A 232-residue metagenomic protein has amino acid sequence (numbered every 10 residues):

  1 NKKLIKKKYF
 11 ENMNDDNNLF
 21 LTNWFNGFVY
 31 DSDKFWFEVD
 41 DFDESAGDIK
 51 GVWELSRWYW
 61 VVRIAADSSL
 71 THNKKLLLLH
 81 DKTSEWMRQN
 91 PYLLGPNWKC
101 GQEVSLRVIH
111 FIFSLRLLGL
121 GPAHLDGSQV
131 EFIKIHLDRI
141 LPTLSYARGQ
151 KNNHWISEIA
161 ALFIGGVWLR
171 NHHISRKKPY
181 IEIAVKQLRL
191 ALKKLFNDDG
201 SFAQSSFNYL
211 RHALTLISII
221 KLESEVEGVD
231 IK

Functional and structural regions predicted by a protein language model:
N1-L19, N23: Extreme N-terminal leader/anchor segments
L4, D15, N26, K34-W36 (+1 more regions): Low-complexity, compositionally biased segments
D16-F28, D33, E44-S45: Terminal targeting/low-complexity segments that flank the catalytic cores of oxidoreductases
S32-K34, V39-F42, A46-K232: Aromatic-lined, polymer-binding surfaces characteristic of secreted/periplasmic polysaccharide-degrading enzymes
